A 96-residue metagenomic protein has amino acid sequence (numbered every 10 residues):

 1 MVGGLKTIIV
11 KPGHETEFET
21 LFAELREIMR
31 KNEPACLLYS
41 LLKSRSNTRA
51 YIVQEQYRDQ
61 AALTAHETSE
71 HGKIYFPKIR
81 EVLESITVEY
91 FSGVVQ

Functional and structural regions predicted by a protein language model:
M1-V2, Q96: Absolute protein N-terminus
V2-I9, L38-E67: Short, well-ordered beta-strand segments in beta-rich or mixed alpha/beta enzyme and ligand-binding folds
V2-K31, L37: N-terminal first-folded block
E24-L38, Q56-E89: An amphipathic, aromatic/His-enriched active-site/gating alpha helix that lines ligand/cofactor pockets
N47, V94-Q96: A short acidic, often aromatic-flanked loop/helix-cap motif at beta-alpha or helix-coil junctions that lines enzyme
